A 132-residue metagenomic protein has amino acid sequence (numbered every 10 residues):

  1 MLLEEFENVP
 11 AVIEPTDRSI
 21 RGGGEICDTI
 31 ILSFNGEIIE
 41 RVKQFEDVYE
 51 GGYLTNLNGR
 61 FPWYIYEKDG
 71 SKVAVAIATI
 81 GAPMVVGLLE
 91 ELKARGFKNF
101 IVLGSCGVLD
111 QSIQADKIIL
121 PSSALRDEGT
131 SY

Functional and structural regions predicted by a protein language model:
M1-I101, G107-Y132: Accessory terminal and edge-of-domain segments that mediate assembly/interaction and cofactor placement around
